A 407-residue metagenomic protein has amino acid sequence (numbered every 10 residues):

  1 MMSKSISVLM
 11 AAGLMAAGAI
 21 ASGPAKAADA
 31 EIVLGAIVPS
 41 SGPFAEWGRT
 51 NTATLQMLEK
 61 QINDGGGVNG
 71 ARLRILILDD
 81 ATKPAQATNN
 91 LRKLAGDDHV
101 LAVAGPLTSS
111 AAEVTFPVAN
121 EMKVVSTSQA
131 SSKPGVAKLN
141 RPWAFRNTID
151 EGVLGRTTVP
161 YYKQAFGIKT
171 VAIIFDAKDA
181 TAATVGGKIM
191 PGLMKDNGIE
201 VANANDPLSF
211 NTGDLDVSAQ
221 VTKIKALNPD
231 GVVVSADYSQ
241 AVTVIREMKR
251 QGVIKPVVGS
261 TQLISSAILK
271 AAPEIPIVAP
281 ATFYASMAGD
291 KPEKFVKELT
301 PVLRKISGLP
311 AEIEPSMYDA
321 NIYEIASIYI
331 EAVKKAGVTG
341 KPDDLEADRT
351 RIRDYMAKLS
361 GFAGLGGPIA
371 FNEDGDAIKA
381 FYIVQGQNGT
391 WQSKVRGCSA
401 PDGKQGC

Functional and structural regions predicted by a protein language model:
M1-K4, A19: Intrinsic disorder/low-complexity segments
M2-S3, L9-M10, K26-C407: Extracytosolic ligand-binding ectodomains
M15-K26: C-terminal segment of classical bacterial N-terminal signal peptides
